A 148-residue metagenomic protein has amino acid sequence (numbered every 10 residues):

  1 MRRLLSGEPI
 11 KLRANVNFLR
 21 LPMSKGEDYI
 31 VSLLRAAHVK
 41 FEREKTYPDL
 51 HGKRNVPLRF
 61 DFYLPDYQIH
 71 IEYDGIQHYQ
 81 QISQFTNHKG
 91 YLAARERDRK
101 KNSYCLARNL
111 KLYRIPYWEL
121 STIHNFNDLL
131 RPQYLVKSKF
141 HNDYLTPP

Functional and structural regions predicted by a protein language model:
M1-P148: Nucleic-acid endo/exonuclease domains
